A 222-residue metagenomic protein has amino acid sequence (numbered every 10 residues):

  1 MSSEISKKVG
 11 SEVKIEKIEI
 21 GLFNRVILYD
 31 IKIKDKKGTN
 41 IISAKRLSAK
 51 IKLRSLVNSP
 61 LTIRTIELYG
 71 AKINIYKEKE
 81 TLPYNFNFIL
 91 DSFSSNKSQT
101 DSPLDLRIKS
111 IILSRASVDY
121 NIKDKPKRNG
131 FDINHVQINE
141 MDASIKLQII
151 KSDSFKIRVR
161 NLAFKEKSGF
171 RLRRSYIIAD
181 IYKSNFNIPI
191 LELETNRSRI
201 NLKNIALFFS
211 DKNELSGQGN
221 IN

Functional and structural regions predicted by a protein language model:
M1-I15, I66: Extracellular/lumenal and peripheral-membrane lipid-interaction modules
E16-L82, S92-N121, M141-R160, N185-P189 (+1 more regions): Flexible beta-edge/linker motif
K34-D35, K127, E194-N196, F208: Short, surface-exposed beta-strand-loop junctions and turns on beta-sheet-rich folds
T39, K165-R171, T195-R199: Solvent-exposed loop/turn segments connecting transmembrane beta-strands in outer-membrane beta-barrel proteins
E80-N87, R174: Flexible, surface-exposed loop regions and adjacent strand-edge segments of Gram-negative outer-membrane beta-barrel
F131-S184: Beta-propeller and related beta-repeat scaffolds in trafficking/envelope systems
